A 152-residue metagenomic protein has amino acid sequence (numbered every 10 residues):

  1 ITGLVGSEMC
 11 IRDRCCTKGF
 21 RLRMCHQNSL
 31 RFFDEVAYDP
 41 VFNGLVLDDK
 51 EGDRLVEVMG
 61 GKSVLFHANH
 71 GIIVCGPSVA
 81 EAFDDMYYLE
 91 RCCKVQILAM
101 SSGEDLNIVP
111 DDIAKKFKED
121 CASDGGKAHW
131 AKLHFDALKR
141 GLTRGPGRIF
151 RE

Functional and structural regions predicted by a protein language model:
I1-G6, C10-I11: Single conserved hydrophobic/aromatic residue that forms the stacking wall/gate of nucleotide- or nucleobase-binding
R12-E152: Glycine-rich flexible loops
